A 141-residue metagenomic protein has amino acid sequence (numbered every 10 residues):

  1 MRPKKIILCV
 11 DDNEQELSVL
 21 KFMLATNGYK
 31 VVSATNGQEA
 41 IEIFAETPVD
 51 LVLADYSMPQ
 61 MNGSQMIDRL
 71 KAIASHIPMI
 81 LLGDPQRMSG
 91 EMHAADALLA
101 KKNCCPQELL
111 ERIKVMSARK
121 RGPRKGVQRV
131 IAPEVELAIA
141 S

Functional and structural regions predicted by a protein language model:
M1-I6, Q107-S141: Non-catalytic signal-transmission and effector/linker regions of two-component phosphorelay proteins
P3-Q15, L20-L24, V52: Conserved acidic segment of CheY-like receiver
G28-T35, I43: Short hydrophobic/Thr-rich beta-strand motif most characteristic of the beta2 strand and flanking loop of CheY-like
T35-E39, N62-M66: Acidic catalytic/metal-coordinating carboxylates
A45-T47, R69-H76, H93: Conserved phosphotransfer cores of two-component systems
D55: Active-site residues of response regulator receiver
M58: Receiver (REC) domain active-site loop signature in two-component systems and cognate sites in sensor histidine kinases
Q65, L81-E111, V115: Alpha4 helix (beta4-alpha4-beta5 surface) of REC/receiver domains from two-component response regulators
